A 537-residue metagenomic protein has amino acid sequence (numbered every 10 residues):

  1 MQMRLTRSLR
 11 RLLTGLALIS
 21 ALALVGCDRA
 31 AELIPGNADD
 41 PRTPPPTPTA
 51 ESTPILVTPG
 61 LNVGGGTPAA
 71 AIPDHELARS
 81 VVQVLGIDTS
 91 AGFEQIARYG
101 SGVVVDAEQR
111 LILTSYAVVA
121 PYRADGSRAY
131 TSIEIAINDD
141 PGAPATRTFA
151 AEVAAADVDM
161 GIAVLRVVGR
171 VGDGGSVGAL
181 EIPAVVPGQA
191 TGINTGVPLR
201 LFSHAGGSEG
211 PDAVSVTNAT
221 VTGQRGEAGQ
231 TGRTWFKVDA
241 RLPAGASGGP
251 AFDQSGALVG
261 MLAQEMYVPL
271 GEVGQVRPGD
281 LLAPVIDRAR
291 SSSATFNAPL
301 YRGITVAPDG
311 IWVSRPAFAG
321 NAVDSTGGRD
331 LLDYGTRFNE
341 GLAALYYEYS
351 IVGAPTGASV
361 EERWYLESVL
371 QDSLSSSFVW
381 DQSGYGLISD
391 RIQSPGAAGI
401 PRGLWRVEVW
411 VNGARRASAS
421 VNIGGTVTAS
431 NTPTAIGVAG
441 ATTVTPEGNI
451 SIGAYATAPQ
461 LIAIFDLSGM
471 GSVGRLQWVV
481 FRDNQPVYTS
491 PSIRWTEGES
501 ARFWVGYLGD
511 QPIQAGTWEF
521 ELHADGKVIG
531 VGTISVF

Functional and structural regions predicted by a protein language model:
C27-I72, T295-A307, T426-V438: Ser/Thr-rich, Proline-interspersed low-complexity disordered segments
T53, T58, P68-D74, Y130-E134 (+4 more regions): C-terminal cap/linker of serine protease catalytic domains
P68-A70, D88-S115, T148-A150, G248 (+1 more regions): A conserved glycine-rich beta-strand in the N-terminal activation segment of trypsin-fold
V103-V104, R241-L262, E408: Catalytic nucleophile loop of clan PA
A107-D159, R170: Catalytic-histidine neighborhood of serine endopeptidases, predominantly the chymotrypsin-like S1/PA family
P121-A124, A155, P183-T234, P243-A246 (+1 more regions): Flexible, gly/ser-rich surface segments that form the specificity/activation loops bordering the active-site cleft
T326-P355, E447-G471: Contiguous beta-strand segments within globular domains
D381-S394, E497-Y507: Aromatic sugar-binding surface patches on proteins that engage polysaccharides or sugar-phosphate polymers
